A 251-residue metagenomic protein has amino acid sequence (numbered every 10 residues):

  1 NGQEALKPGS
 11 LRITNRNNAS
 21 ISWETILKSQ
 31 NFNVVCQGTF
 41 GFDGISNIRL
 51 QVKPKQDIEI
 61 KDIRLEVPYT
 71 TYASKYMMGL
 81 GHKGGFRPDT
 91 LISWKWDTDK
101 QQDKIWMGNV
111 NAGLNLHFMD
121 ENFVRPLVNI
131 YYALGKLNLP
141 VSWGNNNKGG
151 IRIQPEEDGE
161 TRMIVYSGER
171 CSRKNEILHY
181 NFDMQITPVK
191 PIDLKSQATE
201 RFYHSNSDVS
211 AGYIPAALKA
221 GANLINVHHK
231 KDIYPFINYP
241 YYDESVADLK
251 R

Functional and structural regions predicted by a protein language model:
N1-R251: Carbohydrate-recognition beta-sandwich/jelly-roll modules in extracellular/periplasmic carbohydrate-active proteins
